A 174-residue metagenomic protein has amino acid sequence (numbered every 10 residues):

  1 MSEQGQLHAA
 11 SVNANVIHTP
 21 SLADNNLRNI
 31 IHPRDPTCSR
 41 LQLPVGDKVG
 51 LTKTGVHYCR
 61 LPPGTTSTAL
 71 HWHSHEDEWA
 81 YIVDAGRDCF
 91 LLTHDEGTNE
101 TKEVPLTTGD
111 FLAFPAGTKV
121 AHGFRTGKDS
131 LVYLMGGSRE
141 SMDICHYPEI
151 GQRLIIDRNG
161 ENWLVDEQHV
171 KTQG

Functional and structural regions predicted by a protein language model:
M1-K53, H146-G174: A short, N-terminal "cap"/entry segment at the start of jelly-roll beta-barrel domains of the cupin/DSBH fold
S39-Q42, H57-S74, K119: Conserved short histidine dyad/triad with adjacent acidic residue
G46-T54, T65-W79, N99-E100: A short beta-loop-beta micro-motif enriched in histidine and acidic residues
Y58-P62, S74-H94, G137-S138: Short, conserved beta-strand element in jelly-roll/cupin
T66-S67, D88, D110-A113, G117-G123: Histidine-centered metal-chelating micro-motifs
D95-A116: Short acidic-glycine-tyrosine-enriched beta hairpin
A116-D143: Ligand-binding loop in jelly-roll beta-barrel domains
